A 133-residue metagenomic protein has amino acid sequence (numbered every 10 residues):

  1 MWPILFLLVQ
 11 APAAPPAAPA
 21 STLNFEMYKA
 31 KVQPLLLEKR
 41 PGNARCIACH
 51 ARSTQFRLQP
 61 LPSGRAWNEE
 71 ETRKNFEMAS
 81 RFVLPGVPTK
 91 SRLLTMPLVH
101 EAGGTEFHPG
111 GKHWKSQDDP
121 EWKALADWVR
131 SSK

Functional and structural regions predicted by a protein language model:
W2-Q10: Sec-dependent N-terminal signal peptides
V9-K133: Aromatic- and Gly/Pro-enriched helix-to-coil junctions and flexible linker segments
